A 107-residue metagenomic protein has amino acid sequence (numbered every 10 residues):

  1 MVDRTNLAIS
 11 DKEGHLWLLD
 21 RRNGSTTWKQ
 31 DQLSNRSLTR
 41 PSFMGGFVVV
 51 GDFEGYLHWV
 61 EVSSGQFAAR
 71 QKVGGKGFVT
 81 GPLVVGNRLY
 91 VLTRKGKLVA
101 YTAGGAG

Functional and structural regions predicted by a protein language model:
M1-L16, Q30, S34-L57, G77-Y101: Repeat-blade elements of multi-bladed beta-propeller folds
D20-G24, E61-G65, T102-A106: Short loop/turn segments that connect beta-strands within beta-propeller blades
S25-D31, Q66-Q71: A short beta-strand motif characteristic of beta-propeller blades
M44, G65-Q66: Serine/proline-rich low-complexity intrinsically disordered segments, especially terminal tails, linkers
